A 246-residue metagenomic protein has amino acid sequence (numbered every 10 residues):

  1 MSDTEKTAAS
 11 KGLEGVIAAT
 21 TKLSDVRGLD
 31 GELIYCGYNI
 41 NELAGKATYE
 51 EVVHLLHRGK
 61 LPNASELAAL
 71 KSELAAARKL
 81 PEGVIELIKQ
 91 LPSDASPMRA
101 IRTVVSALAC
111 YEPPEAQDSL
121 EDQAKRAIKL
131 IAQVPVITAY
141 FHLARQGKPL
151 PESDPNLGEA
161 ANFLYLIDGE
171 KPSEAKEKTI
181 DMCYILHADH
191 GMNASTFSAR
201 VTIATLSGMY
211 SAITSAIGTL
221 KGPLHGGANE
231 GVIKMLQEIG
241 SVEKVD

Functional and structural regions predicted by a protein language model:
S2-D246: Hydrophobic alpha-helical bundle cores within soluble ligand-binding/oligomerization subdomains
